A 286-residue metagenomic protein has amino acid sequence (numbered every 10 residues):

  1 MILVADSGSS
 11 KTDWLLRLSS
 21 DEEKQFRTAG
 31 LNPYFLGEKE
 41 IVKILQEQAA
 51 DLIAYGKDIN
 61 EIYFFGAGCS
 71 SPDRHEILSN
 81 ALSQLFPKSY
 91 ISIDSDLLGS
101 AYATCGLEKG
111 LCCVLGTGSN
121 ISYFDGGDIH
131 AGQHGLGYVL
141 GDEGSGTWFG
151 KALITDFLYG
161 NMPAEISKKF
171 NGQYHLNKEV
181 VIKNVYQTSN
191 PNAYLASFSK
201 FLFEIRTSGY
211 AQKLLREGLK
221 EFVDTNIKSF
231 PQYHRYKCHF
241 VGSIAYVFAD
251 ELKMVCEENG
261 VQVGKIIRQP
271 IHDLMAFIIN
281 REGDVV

Functional and structural regions predicted by a protein language model:
M1-E61, A81, T104-L111, I154-V286: ATP-binding/phosphotransfer module of carbohydrate and carboxylate kinases, centering on a glycine-rich
S70-E165: Phosphate-binding/catalytic loop of phosphoryl-transfer enzymes
